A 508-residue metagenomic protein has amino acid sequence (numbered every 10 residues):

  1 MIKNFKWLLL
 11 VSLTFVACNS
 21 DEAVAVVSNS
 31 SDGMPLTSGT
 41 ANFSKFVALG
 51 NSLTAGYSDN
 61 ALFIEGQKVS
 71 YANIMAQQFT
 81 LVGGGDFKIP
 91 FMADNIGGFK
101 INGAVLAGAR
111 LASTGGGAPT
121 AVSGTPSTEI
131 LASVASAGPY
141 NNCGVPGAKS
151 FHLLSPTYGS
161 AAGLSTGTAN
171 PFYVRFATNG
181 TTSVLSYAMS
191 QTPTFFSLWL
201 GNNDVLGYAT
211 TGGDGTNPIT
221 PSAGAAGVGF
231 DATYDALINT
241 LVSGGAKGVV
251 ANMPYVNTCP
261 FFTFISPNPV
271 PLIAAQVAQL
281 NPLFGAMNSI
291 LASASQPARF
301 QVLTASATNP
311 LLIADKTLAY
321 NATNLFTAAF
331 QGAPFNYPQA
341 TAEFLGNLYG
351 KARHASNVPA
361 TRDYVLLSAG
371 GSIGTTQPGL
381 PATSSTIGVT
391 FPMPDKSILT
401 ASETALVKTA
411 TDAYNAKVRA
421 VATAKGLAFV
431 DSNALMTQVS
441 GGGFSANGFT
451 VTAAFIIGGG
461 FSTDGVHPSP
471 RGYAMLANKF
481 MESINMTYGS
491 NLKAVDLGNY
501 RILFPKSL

Functional and structural regions predicted by a protein language model:
K3-L10: Sec-dependent signal peptide recognition, specifically the positively charged N-region followed immediately by
T14-A17: C-terminal motif of bacterial Sec signal peptides marking the signal peptidase cleavage site
N19-L508: Conserved active-site regions of diverse hydrolases
